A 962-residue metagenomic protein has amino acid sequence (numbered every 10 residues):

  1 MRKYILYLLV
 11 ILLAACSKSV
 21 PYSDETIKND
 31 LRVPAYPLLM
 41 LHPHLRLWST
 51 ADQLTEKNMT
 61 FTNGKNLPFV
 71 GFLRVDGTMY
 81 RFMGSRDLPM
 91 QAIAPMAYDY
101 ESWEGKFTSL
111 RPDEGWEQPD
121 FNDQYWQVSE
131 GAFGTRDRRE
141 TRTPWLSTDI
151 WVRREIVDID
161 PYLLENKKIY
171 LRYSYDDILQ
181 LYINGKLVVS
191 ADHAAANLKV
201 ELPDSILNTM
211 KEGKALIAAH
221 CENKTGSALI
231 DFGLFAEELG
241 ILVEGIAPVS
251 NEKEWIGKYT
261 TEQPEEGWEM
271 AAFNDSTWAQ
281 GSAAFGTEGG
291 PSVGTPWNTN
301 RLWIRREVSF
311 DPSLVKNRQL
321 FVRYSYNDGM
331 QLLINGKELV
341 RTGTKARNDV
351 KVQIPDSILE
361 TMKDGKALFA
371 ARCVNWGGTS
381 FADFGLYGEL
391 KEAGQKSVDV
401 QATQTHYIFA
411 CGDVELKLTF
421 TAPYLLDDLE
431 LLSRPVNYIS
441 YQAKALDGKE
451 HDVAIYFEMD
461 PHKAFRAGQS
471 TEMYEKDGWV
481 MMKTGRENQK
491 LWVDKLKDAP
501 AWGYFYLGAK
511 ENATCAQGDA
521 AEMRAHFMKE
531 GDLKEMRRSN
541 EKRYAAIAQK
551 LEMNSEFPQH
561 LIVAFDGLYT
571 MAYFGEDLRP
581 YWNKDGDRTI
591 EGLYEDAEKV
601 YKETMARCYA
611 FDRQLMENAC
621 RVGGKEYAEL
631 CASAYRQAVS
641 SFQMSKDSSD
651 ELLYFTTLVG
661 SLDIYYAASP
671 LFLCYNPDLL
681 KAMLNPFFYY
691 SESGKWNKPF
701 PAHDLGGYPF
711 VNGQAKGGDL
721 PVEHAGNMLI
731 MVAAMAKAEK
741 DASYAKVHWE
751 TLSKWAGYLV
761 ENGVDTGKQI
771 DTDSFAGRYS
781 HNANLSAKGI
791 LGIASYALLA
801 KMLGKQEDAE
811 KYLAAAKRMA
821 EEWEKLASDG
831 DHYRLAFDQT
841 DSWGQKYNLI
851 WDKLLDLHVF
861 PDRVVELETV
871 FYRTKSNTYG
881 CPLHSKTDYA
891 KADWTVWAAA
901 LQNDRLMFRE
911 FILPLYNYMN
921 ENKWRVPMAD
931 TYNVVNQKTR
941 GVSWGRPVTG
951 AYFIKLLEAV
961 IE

Functional and structural regions predicted by a protein language model:
S17-T26, A35-E56, L88-R142, I156-D160 (+4 more regions): Accessory carbohydrate-binding/adhesion or oligomerization-edge regions at the termini of glycan-active proteins
S19-P37, R46-W48, D52, L88-Q118 (+6 more regions): Acidic/polar, glycine-enriched structural segments that form the non-catalytic walls/loops of the carbohydrate-binding
T26, L31-T62, H724, M728-L729 (+3 more regions): C-terminal capping/lid segments that line or modulate ligand- or cofactor-binding pockets
R46-A51, L73-V75, F409, S440-A445 (+9 more regions): Well-ordered alpha-helical scaffold segments within catalytic/enzyme domains
W126, T148, V157-G185, I217 (+5 more regions): Aromatic-lined ligand-binding clefts that engage carbohydrates, nucleic acids, or primary amines
H220, R588-Y601, T657-T766, N782-Y796 (+1 more regions): Aromatic-rich carbohydrate-recognition surfaces in CAZymes
W479-M528, T656-I664, P670-P677, W696 (+7 more regions): Extended ligand-binding clefts on enzyme/binding-domain cores
Y504, A513-F527, F611-Q643, L684-L705 (+3 more regions): Active-site acid/base region of carbohydrate-active enzymes
